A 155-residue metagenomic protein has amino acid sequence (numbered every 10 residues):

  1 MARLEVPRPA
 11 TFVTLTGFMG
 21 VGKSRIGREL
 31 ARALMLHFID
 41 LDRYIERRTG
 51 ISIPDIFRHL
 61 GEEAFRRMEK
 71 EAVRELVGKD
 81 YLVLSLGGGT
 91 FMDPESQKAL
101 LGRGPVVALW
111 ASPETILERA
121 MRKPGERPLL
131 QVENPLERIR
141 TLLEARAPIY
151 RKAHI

Functional and structural regions predicted by a protein language model:
A2-P9, E29, A33, K79 (+3 more regions): NTP-dependent small-molecule kinase module
F12: Walker A (P-loop) ATP-phosphate-binding motif of ABC ATPase nucleotide-binding domains
L15: Hydrophobic anchor at the beta1->P-loop junction of P-loop NTPases
F18-V21: P-loop (Walker A) phosphate-binding loop of NTP-binding proteins
S24: Walker A/P-loop
G27-R28, E95-K98, E118-R122: Short amphipathic alpha-helical segments
H37-L101, E126-P128, I149: ATP-dependent small-molecule kinase phosphotransfer cores that center on conserved nucleotide phosphate-binding segments
G102-A147: A glycine- and Lys/Arg-enriched "phosphate-lid" helix/loop adjacent to the NTP-binding pocket of small-molecule kinases
